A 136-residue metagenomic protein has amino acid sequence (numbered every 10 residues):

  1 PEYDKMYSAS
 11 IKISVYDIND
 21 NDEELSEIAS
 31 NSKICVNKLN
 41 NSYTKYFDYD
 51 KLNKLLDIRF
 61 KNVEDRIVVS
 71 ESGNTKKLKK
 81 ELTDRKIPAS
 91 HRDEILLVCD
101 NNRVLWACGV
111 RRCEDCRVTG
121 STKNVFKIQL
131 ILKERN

Functional and structural regions predicted by a protein language model:
P1-N136: AMP-forming adenylation/ATP pyrophosphatase catalytic core
